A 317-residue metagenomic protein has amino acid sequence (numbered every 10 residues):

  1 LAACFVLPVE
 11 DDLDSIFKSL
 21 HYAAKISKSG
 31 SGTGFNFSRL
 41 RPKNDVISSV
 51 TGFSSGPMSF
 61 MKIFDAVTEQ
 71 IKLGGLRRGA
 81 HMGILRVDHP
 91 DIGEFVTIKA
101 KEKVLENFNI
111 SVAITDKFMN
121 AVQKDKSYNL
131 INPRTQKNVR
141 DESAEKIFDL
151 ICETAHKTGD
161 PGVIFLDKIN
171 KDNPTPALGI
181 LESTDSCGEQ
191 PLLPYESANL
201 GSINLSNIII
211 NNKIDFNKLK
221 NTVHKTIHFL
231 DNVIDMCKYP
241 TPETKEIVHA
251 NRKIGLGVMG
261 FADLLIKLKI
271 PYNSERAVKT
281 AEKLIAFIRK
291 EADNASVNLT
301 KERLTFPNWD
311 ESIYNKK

Functional and structural regions predicted by a protein language model:
L1, L20, T222-K245, H249 (+1 more regions): Internal maturation/activation junctions in enzymes
L1-A2, V6-S49, P57-F60, I71 (+2 more regions): Function-dense linear segments that define catalytic or interfacial modules in macromolecule-processing proteins
L1-D12, P133-T154, T158-V163, K283-K317: Gly/Pro-rich turn-and-neighbor structural signature
L13, I47, I71-G83, E102-L105 (+4 more regions): Inter-helical turn/loop segments and adjacent helix faces that build the functional surface of alpha-helical bundle
F37-K43, I84-I92, T115, T135-N138 (+4 more regions): A glycine-rich phosphate-binding loop feature that marks nucleotide/adenosyl-phosphate handling sites
T51-A66, G93: Glycine- and Gly-Pro-enriched alpha-helical subdomains that act as flexible, kink-prone "lid/hinge" or packing modules
T97-T158: Polar, glycine-rich mid-to-C-terminal structural blocks that act as macromolecule-binding/assembly scaffolds
R252-P271: Extended amphipathic alpha-helical segments enriched in small hydrophobics
